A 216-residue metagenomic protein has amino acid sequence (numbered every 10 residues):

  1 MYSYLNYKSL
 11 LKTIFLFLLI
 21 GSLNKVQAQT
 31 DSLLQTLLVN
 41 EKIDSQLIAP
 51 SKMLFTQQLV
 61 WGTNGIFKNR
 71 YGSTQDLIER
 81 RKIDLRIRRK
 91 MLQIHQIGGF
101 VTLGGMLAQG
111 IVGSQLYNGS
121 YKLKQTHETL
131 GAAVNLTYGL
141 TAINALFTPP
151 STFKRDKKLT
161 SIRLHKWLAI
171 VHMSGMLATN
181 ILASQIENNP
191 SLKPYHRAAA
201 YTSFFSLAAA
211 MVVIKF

Functional and structural regions predicted by a protein language model:
M1-T30: Bacterial Sec-dependent N-terminal signal peptides
K25-Q125, L140-L159: N-terminal targeting leaders of membrane proteins
R88-Y117, T126-P149, R163-Q185, Y195-F216: Hydrophobic alpha-helical membrane-anchor/signal-helix detector
N188-S191: Membrane-interface helix caps and helix-loop-helix hairpins in membrane proteins
